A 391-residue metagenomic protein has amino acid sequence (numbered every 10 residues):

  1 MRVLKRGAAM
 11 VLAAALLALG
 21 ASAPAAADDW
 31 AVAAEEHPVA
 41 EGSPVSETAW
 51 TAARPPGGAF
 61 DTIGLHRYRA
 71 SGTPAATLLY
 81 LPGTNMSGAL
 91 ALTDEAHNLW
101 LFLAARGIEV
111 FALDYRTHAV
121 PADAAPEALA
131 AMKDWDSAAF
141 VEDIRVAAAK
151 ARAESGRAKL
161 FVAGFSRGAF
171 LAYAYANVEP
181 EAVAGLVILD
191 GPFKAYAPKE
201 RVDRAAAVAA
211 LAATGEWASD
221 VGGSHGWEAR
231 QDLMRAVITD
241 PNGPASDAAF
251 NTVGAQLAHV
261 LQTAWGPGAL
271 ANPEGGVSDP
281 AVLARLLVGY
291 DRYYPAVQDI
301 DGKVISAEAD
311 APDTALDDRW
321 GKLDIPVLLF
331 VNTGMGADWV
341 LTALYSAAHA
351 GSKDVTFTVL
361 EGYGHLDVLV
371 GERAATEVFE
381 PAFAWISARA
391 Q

Functional and structural regions predicted by a protein language model:
W30-G72: N-terminal cap/lid segment of alpha/beta-hydrolase-fold proteins
S71-H118: Short, surface-exposed "cap/lid" segments of acyl-processing enzymes
A130-A153: Alpha/beta-hydrolase active-site loop
S155-S166: Alpha/beta-hydrolase fold nucleophile elbow
R167-F170, A174-A197: Conserved hydrolase catalytic core segment
D203-P326, F330-M335: Alpha/beta-hydrolase
V331-L360: Conserved loop-alpha-helix segment in the C-terminal half of the alpha/beta-hydrolase fold that carries the catalytic
D354-Q391: Catalytic active-site module of serine/aspartate enzymes centered on a nucleophile-bearing elbow/loop
